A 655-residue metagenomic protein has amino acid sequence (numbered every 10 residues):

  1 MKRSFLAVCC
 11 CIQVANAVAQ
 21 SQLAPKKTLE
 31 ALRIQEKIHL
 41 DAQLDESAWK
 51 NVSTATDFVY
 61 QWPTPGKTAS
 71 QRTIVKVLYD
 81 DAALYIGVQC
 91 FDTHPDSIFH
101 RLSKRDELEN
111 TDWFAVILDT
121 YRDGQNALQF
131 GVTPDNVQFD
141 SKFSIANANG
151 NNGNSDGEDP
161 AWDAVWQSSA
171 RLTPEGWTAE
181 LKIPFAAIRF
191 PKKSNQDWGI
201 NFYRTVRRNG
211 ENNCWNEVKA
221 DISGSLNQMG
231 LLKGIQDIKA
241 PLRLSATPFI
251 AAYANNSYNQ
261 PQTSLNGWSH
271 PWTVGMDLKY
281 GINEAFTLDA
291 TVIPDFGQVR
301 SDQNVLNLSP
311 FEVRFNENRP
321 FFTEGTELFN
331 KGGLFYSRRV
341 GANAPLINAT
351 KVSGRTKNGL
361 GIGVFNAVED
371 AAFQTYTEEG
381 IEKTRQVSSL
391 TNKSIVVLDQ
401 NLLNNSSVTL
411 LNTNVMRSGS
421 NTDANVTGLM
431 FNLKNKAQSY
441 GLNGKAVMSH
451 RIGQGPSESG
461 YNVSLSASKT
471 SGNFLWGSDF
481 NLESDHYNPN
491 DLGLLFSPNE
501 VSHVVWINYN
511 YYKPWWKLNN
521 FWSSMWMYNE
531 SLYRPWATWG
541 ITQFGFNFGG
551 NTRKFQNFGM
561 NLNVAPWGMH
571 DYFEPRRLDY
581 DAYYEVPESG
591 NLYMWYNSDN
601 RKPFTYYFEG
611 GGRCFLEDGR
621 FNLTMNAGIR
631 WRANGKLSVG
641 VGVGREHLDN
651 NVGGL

Functional and structural regions predicted by a protein language model:
M1-P25: Bacterial Sec-dependent N-terminal signal peptides
A19-N401, T409-L410: Structural preference for beta-rich elements and adjacent junctions enriched in aromatics
C90, T120, I183-F185, R204 (+18 more regions): Short beta-strand segments enriched in hydrophobic/aromatic residues within well-folded beta-rich domains
P184-K192, G224-K239, I282-F286, T356-N358 (+8 more regions): Outer-membrane beta-barrel proteins
E217-K239, A372-A437, Q556-R601, G610: Outer-membrane beta-barrel transmembrane domain signature of Gram-negative proteins, especially the mid-to-C-terminal
K239-D289, K393-R451, N520-M527, L592-L616 (+3 more regions): Surface-exposed extracellular loop regions of Gram-negative outer-membrane beta-barrel proteins
S264-N266, S309, V340-N343, E382-S389 (+5 more regions): Alpha-helix capping and helix-loop boundary segments enriched in small/acidic/polar residues
P345-I347, S353, A424, A437-L655: Exposed, low-structure sequence patches enriched in small/polar residues
